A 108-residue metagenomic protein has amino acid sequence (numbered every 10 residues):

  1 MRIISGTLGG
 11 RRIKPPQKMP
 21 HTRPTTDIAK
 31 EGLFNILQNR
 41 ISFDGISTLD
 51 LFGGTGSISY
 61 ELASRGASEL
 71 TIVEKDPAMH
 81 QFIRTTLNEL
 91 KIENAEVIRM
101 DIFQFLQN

Functional and structural regions predicted by a protein language model:
M1-N108: Class I S-adenosyl-L-methionine-dependent methyltransferase catalytic core
